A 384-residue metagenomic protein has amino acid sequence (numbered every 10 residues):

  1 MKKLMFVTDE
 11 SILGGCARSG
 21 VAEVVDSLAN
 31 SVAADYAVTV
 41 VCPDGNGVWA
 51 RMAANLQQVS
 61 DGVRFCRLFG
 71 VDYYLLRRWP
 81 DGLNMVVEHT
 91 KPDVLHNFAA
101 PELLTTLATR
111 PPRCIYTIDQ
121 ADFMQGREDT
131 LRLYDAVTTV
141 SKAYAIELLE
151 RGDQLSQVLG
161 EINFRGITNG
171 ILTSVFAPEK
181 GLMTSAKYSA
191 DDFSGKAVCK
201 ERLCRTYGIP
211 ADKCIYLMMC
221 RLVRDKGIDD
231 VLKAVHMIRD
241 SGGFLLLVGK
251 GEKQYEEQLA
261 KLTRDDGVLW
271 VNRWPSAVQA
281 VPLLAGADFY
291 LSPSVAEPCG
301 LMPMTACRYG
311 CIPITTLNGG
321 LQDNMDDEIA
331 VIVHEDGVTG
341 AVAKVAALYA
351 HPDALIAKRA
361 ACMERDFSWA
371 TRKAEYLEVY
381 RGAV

Functional and structural regions predicted by a protein language model:
M1-V384: Catalytic cores of nucleotide-sugar-dependent glycosyltransferases that transfer UDP/GDP/TDP-activated
